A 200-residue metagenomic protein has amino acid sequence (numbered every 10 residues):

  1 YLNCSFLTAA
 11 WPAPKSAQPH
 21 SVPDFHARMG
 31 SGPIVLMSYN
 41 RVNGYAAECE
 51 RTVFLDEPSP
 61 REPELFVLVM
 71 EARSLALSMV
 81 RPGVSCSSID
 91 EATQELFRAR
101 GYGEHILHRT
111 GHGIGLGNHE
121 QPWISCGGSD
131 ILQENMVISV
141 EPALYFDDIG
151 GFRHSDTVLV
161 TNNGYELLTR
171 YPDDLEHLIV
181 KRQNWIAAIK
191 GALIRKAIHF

Functional and structural regions predicted by a protein language model:
Y1-F200: Active-site neighborhoods and metal-handling regions in enzymes and metal-associated proteins
